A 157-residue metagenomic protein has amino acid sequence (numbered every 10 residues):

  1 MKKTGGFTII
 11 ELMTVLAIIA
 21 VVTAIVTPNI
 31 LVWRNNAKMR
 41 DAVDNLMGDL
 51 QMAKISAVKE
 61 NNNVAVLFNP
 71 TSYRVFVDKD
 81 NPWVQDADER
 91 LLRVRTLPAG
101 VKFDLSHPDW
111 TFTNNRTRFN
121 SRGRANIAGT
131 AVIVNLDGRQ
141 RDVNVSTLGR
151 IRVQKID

Functional and structural regions predicted by a protein language model:
K2-K3, M13, V21, I25-R40 (+5 more regions): N-terminal helix-rich module
